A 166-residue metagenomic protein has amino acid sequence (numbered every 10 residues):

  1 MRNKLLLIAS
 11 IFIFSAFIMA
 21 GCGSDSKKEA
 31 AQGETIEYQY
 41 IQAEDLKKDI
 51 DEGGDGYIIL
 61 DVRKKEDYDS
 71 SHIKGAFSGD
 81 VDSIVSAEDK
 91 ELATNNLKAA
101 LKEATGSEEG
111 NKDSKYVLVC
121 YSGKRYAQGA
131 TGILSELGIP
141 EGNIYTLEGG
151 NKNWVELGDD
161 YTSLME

Functional and structural regions predicted by a protein language model:
R2-L5, F17, C22-A43, D49 (+1 more regions): Rhodanese-like catalytic fold shared by cysteine-dependent sulfurtransferases and DSP/PTP-type phosphatases
L7-F14: Sec-dependent N-terminal signal peptides
G54-D55, R63, K74, D113: Extracytoplasmic
G54-I59, S86: Short, mixed-charge, low-aromatic patches
I58-R63, G79: Short hydrophobic beta-strand that contains or immediately precedes a catalytic carboxylate
